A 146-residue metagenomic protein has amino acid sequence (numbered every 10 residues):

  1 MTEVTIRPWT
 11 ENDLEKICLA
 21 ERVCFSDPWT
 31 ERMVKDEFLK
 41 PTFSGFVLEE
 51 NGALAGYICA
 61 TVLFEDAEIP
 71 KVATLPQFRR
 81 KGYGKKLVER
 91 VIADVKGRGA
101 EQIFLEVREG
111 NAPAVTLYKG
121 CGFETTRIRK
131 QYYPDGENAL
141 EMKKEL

Functional and structural regions predicted by a protein language model:
M1-N12, R127, L140, K144: Conserved N-terminal entry element of GNAT/NAT acetyltransferase domains
P8-Q77, V88-R90, D94, R98 (+1 more regions): Acetyl-CoA-dependent GNAT
W9, A60, A114, T126-I128: Structured catalytic core of nucleotide-sugar glycosyltransferases
L75-K81, E109-N111: Active-site acidic-Proline motif in GNAT/NAT acetyltransferases
K81, R98-E101: Short coil/turn segments at alpha/beta junctions that flank glycine-rich nucleotide-binding fingerprints
E101, R108-V115, C121, Q131-L146: C-terminal "cap" of GNAT-fold acetyltransferases
